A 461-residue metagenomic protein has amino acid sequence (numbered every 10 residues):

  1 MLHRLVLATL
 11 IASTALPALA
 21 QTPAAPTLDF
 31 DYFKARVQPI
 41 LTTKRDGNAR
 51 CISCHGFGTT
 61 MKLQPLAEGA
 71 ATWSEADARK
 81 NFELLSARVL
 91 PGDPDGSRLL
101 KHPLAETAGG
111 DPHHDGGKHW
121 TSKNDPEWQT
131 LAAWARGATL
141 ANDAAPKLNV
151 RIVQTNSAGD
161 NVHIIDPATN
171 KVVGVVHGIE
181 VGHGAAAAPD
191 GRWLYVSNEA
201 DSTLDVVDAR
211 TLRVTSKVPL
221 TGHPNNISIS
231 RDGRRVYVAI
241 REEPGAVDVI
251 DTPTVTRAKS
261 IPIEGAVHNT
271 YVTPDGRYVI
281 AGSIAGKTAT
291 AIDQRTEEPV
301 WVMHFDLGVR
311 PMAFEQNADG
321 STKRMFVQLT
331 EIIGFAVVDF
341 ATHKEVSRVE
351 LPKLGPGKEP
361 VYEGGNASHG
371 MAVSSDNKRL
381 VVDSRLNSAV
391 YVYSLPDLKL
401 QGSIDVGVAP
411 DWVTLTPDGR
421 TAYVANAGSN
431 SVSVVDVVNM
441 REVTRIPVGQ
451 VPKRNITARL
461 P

Functional and structural regions predicted by a protein language model:
M1-R4: Positively charged n-region of N-terminal signal peptides that target proteins for export
V6-P17: Bacterial N-terminal signal peptides
S13-T14, A35-R36, T414: Hydrophobic alpha-helical transmembrane segments of integral membrane proteins, especially lipid-exposed positions
A20-A145: Aromatic- and Gly/Pro-enriched helix-to-coil junctions and flexible linker segments
N142-P461: Predominantly soluble domains enriched in secretory-pathway, periplasmic, or organellar proteins
